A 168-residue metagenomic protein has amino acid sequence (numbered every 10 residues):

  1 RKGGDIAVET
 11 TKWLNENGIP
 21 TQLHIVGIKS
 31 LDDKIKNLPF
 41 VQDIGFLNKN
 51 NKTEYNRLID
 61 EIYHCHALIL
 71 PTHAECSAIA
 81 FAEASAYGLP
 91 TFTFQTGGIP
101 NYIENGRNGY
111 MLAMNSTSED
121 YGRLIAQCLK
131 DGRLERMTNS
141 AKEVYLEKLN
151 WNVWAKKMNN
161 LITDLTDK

Functional and structural regions predicted by a protein language model:
R1-N37, D43: Conserved catalytic-core segment of nucleotide-activated headgroup transferases in glycan assembly
G27, L31-E61, A67: Nucleotide-activated donor-binding/catalytic signature segment of Leloir-type glycosyltransferases, i.e., the conserved
L31, W151-K168: C-terminal alpha-helical cap of glycosyltransferases
I59, S77, F81-A86, P100-N101 (+1 more regions): Short alpha-helical segment that forms part of, or immediately flanks, the ligand-binding pocket in carbohydrate-active
H73: Aromatic "clamp/platform" in nucleotide-sugar-dependent glycosyltransferases that forms part of the donor/acceptor
P90-T93, I103: Short hydrophobic beta-strand element within catalytic cores of glycosyltransferases and related nucleotide-activated
P100-A126: Change "using UDP/GDP/dTDP sugars" to "using nucleotide sugars
R133-K148, K157: A short, well-ordered alpha-helix in the C-terminal region of glycosyltransferases
